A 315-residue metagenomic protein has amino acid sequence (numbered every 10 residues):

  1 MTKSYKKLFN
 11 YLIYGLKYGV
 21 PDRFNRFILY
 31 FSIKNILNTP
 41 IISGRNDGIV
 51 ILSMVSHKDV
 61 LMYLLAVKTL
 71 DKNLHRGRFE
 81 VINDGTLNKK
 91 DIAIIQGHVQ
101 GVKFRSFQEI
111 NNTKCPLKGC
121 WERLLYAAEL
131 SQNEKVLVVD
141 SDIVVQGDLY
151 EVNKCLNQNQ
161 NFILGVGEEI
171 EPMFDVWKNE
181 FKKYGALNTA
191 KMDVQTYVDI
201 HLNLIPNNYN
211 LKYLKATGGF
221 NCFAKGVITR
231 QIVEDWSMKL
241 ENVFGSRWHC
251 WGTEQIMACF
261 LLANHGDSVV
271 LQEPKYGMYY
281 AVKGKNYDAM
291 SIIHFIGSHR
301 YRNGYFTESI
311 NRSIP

Functional and structural regions predicted by a protein language model:
M1-D47, Q195-P315: A glycosyltransferase accessory/donor-loop signature
V55-L61: Active-site beta-to-alpha loop of glycosyltransferases that engages the nucleotide-sugar donor
T69-G77: Short, acidic, metal-binding catalytic loop of nucleotide-sugar glycosyltransferases
R78-T86, G165-V166: Short internal beta-strands
K89-L130: Active-site-proximal specificity loops/subdomain of glycosyltransferases
V136: Short aromatic/hydrophobic "clamp" motif used to bind/position activated sugar donors
D140-V144: The conserved acidic donor/metal-binding loop of glycosyltransferases
G147-K183: Conserved donor-nucleotide/metal-binding helix-loop-beta segment in metal-dependent transferases, i.e., the alpha-helix
